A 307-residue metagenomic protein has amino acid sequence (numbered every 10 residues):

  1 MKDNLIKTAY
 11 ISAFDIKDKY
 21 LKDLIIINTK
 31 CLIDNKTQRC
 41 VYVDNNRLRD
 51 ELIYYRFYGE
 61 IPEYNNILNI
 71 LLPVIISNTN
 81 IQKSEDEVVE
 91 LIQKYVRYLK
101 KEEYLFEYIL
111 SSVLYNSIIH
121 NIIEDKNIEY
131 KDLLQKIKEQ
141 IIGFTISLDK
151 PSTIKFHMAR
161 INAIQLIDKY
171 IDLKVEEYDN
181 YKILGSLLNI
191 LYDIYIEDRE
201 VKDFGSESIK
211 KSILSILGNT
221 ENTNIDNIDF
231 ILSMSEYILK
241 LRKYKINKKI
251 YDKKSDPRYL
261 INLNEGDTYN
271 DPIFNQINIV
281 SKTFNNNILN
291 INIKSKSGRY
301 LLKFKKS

Functional and structural regions predicted by a protein language model:
M1-S307: Structured, active/binding-site neighborhoods that engage oxygen-rich ligands
